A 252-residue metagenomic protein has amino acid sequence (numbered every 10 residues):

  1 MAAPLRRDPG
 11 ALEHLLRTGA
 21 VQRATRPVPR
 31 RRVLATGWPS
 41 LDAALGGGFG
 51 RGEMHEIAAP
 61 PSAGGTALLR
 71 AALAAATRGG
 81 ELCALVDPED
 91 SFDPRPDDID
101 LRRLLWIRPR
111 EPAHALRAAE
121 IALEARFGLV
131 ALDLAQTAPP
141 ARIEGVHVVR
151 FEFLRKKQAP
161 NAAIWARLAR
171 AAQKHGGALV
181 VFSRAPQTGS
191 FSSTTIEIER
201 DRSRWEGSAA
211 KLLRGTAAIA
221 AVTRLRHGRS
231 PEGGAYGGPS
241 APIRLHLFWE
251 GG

Functional and structural regions predicted by a protein language model:
M1-L85, P96-L101, R155-K156, W249-G252: Detector for small/aliphatic-rich hydrophobic stretches
M1-Q22, P139-E144, F153-Q158, W205-A209 (+1 more regions): Short, low-complexity, intrinsically disordered N-terminal peptides in bacterial proteins
W38, R51, T66, P109-L116 (+3 more regions): Amphipathic alpha-helical transducer elements in NTP-driven molecular machines
L41, I57, L104, V130 (+1 more regions): Conserved RecA-like P-loop NTPase ATPase core
P60, A71, G79-A159: Conserved inter-motif catalytic segment of the P-loop NTP-binding fold
A75, I121, A171: Hydrophobic/aromatic ligand-binding patch that stacks against planar heteroaromatic rings of cofactors or nucleotides
A138-P139, H147-G177, S183-A185: Conserved P-loop NTPase nucleotide-binding/switch module
A169-G252: Phosphate-binding/switch region of NTP-binding enzymes
